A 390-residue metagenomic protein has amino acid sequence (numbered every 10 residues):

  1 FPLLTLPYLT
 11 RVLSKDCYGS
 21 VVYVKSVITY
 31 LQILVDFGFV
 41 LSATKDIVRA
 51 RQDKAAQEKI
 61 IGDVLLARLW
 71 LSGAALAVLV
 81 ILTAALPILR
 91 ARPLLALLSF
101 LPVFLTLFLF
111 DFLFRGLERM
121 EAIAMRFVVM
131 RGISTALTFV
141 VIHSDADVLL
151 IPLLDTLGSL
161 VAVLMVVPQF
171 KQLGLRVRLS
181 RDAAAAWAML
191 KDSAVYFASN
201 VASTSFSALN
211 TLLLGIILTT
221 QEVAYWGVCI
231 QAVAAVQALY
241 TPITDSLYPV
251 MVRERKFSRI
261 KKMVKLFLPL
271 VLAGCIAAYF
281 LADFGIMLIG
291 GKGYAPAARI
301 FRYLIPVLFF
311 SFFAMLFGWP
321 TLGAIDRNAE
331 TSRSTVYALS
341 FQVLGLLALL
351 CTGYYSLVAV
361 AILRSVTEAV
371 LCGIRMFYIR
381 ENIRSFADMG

Functional and structural regions predicted by a protein language model:
F1-L4, L65, L69, P93-A96 (+9 more regions): Hydrophobic faces of transmembrane alpha-helices in multi-pass small-molecule transporters and flippases across diverse
F1-V40, T135, A194-T220, G274-C275 (+5 more regions): Signature of the first transmembrane helix
K15-C17, T83-S99, L281-F312, Y354: Interfacial segments at transmembrane-helix termini and the short loops linking adjacent helices
V24, T29, I33-T83, E254-A278 (+2 more regions): Membrane-water interface segments that mark the loop-to-transmembrane alpha-helix transition
D36-Q52, V233-R255, G318-A324: Helix-loop junctions and terminal segments of transmembrane helices in multi-pass membrane transport/translocation
P93, V103-R126, V250-K256, L308-Y337: Membrane-interface junctions at transmembrane-helix termini in multi-pass inner-membrane proteins
F100, A124-G174, I230, Y337-F341 (+1 more regions): Hydrophobic alpha-helical transmembrane segments
A124, V148-D155, V161-S207, S246 (+2 more regions): Interhelical loop/hinge segments that connect adjacent transmembrane helices in multipass membrane
